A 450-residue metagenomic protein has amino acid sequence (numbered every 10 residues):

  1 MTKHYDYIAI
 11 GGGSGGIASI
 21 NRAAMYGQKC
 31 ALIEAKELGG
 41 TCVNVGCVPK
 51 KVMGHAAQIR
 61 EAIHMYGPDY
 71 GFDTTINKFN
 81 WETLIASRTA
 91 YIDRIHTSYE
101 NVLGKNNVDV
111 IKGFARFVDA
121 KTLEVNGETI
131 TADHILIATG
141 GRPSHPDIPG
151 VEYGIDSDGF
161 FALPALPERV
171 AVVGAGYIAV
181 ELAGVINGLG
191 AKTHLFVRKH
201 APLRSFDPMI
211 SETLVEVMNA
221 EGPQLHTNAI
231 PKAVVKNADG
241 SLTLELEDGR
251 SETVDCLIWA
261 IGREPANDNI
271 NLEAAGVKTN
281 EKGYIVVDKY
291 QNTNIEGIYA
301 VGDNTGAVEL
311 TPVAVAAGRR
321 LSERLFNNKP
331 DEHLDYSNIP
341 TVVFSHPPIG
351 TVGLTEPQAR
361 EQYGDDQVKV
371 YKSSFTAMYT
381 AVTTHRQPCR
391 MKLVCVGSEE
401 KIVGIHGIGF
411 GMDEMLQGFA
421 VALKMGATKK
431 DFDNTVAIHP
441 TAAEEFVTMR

Functional and structural regions predicted by a protein language model:
T2-K3, I8-G12, A18, Y26 (+12 more regions): Residues forming the flavin
T2-Y5, G12, N21-Q28, I33-L166 (+7 more regions): Glycine-rich flavin
I8-K36, T41, V48, V52-A62 (+2 more regions): Flexible, glycine-rich terminal cap/loop adjacent to redox cofactors in electron-transfer oxidoreductases
A18, R22-A23, C42, I135 (+3 more regions): Hydrophobic/aromatic ligand-binding patch that stacks against planar heteroaromatic rings of cofactors or nucleotides
C47, T139-K192, F196, Q224-L225 (+3 more regions): Glycine-rich dinucleotide-binding loop and its adjacent helix/turn
D109-K112, R116-E124, I130, L189-K289 (+2 more regions): A Rossmann-like FAD-binding core segment of flavoenzymes
E152-E168, S251-N328: FAD-site-proximal beta/loop scaffold in flavoenzymes
